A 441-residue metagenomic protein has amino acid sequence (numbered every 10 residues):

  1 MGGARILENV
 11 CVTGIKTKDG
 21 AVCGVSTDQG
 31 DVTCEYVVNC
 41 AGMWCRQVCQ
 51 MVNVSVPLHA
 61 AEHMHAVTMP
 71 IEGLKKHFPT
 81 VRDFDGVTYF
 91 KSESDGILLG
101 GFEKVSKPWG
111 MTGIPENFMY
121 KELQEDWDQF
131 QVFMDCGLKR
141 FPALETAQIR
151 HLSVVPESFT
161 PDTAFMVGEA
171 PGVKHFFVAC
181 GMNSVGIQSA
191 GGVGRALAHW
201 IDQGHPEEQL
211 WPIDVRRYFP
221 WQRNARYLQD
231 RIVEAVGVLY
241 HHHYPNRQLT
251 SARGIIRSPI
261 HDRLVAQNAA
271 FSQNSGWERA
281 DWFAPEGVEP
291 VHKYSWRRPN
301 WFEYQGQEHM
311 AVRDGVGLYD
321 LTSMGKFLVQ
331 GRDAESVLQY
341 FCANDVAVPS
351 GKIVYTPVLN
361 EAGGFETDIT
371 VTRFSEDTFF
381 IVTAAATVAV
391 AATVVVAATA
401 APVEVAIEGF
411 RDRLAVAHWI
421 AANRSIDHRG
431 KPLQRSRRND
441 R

Functional and structural regions predicted by a protein language model:
G2-T13, T146: A conserved beta-strand/loop element that lines the FAD pocket in flavoprotein oxidoreductases
E8-C11, D31, C49, F176 (+1 more regions): Ligand-binding pocket scaffold of soluble enzyme catalytic domains
G14-D126, V132-F141, R226-Q248, R257: Flavin-dependent oxidoreductases
K16-C23, S158-T163, V173, F365: A short, glycine/Asx- and small/polar-enriched loop/turn that sits immediately N-terminal to a beta-strand
V22-C23, I97, K174-F177, F379: Hydrophobic residues embedded in beta-strands of well-ordered beta-sheets
H77, D85, S94, E116 (+1 more regions): C-terminal catalytic lobe of FAD-dependent flavoproteins
E208, P212-A401, I407-R441: Glycine/proline-enriched, intrinsically flexible loops and inter-domain linkers
